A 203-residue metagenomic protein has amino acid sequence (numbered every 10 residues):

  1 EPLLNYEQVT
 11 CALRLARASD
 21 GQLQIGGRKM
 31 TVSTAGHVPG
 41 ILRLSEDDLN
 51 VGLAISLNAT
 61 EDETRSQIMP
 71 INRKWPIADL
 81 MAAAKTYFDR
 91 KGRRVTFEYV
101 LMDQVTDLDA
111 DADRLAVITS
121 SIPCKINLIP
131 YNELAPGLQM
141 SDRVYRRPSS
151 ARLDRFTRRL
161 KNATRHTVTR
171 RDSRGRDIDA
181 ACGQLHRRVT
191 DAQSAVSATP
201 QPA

Functional and structural regions predicted by a protein language model:
E1-P2, V38, D177, L185: Gly/Ser/Thr-rich beta-alpha loop segments that engage phosphate groups in nucleotides
P2-A163: Conserved AdoMet/S-adenosylmethionine-binding subsite of the radical SAM
F97, V168-R170: Generic structural signal for residues in well-ordered beta-strands
N162, R170-A203: Radical SAM enzyme core and accessory elements
